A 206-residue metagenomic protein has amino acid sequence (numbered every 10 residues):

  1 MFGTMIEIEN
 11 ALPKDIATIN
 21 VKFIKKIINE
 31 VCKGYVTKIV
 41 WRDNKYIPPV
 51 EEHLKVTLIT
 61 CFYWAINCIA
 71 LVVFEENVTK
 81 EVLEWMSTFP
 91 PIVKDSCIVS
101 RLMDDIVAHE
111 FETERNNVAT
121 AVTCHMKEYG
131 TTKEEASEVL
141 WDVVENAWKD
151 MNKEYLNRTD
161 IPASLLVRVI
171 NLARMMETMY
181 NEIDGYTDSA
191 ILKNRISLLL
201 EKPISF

Functional and structural regions predicted by a protein language model:
M1-F206: Alpha-helical, largely C-terminal catalytic domains that coordinate divalent metal ions via clustered Asp/Glu/His
